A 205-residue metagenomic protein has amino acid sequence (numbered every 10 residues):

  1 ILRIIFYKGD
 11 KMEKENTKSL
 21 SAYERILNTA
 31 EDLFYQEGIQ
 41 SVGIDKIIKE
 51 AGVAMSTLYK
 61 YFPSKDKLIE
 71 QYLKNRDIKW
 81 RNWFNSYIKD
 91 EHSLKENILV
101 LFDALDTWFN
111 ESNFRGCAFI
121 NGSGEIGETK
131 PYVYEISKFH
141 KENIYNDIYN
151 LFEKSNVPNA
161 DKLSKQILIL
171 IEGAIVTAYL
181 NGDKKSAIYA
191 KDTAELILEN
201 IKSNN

Functional and structural regions predicted by a protein language model:
I1-S21, N204-N205: N-terminal intrinsically disordered/low-complexity leader segments
R25, T29, L33-K67: Helix-turn-helix
I69-R76, W83: Alpha-helical DNA-contacting segments of helix-turn-helix folds
Q71, N85-E111, K154, A160 (+1 more regions): Hydrophobic alpha-helical connector segments
I78-R81, S86-I88, E96-L99, T129-K154 (+2 more regions): Amphipathic alpha-helical packing segments from all-alpha helical-bundle domains
E111-P131: Amphipathic alpha-helical segments used for helix-helix packing
Y134-F139, E153-I197, I201, N205: Hydrophobic/aromatic-rich alpha-helical bundle segments in the mid-to-C-terminal region
